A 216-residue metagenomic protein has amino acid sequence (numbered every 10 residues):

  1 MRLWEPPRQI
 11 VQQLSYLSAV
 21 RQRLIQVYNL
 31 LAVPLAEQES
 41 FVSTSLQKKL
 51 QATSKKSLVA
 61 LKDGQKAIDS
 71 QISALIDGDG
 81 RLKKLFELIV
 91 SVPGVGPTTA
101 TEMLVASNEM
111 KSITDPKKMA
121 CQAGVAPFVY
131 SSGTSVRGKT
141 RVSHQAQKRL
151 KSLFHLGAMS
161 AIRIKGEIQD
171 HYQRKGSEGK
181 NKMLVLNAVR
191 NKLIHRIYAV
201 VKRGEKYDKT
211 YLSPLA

Functional and structural regions predicted by a protein language model:
M1-L88: Long, charge-rich intrinsically disordered scaffolds of nucleic-acid metabolism proteins
M1-R2, N108-S112, A161-E167, H195-K209: Short helix-capping/linker segments at secondary-structure and domain boundaries
R2-S15, S43-L46, G138-R141, D170-N187: Short, solvent-exposed helix-loop connector elements
W4-Q13, D115-Q122, E167-S177, R203-A216: Short alpha-helical "patches" and their helix-cap loops
E5-P6, L35-E37, L75, S132-S135 (+3 more regions): Short coil/turn segments at secondary-structure boundaries
S18, Q22-I25, N29, K55 (+6 more regions): Non-catalytic, well-ordered alpha-helical scaffold segments
S91, P97, T101-K182: Phosphate-backbone recognition surface of nucleic-acid-processing proteins
T134-G138, H171-A216: Low-complexity, acidic/Ser/Thr- and charged residue-rich accessory regions of DNA metabolism proteins
